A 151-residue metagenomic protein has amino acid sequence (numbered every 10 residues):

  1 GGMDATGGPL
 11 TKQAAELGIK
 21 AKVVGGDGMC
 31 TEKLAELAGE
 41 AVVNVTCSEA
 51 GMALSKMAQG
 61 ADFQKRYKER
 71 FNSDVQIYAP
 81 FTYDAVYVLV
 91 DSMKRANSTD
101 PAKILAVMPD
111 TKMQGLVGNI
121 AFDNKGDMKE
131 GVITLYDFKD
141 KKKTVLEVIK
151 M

Functional and structural regions predicted by a protein language model:
G1-M151: Extracytosolic ligand-binding ectodomains
